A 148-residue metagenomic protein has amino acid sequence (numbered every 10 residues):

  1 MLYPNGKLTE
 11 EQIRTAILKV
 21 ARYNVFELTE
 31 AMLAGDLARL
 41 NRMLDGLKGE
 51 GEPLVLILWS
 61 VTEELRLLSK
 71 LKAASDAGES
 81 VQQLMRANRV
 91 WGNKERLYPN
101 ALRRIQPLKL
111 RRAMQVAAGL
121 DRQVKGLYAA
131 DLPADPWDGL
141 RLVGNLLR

Functional and structural regions predicted by a protein language model:
Y3-R112: Small-residue-rich helix-loop
Q82-R148: Charge-biased C-terminal accessory regions appended to nucleic-acid-, cytoskeletal NTPase
